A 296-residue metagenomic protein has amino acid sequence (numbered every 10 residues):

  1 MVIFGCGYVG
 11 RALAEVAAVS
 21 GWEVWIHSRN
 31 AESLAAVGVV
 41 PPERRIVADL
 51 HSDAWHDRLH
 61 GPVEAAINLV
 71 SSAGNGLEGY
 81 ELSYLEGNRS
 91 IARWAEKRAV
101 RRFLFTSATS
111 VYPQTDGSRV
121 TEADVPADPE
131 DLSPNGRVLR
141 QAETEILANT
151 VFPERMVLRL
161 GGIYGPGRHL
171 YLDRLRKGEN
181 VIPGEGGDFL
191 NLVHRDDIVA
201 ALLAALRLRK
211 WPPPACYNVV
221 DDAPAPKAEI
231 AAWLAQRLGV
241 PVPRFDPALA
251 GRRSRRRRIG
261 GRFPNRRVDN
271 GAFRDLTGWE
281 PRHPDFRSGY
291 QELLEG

Functional and structural regions predicted by a protein language model:
E43-E64: Conserved Rossmann-fold cofactor-binding substructure of NAD(P)-dependent oxidoreductases
G61-F105: NAD(P)-cofactor binding segment of oxidoreductase domains
S90-L132: Conserved Rossmann-fold NAD(P)-dependent oxidoreductase catalytic core, especially the SDR/UDP-sugar
D116-V157: Catalytic helix-loop patch of NAD(P)-dependent Rossmann-fold dehydrogenases
R137-R140, V151-F152, Y164-D173, P183 (+2 more regions): Glycine/proline-rich active-site loop of Rossmann-fold NAD(P)-dependent oxidoreductases
D173-V193, D197: A conserved pocket-lining segment of Rossmann-fold NAD(P)-dependent short-chain dehydrogenase/reductase
A201, L208-R258: Mid/C-terminal beta-alpha module of Rossmann-like enzyme folds, strongest in SDR-family dehydrogenases/epimerases
G260-G296: C-terminal amphipathic/interface module of NAD(P)-dependent oxidoreductases and related NAD-binding regulators
